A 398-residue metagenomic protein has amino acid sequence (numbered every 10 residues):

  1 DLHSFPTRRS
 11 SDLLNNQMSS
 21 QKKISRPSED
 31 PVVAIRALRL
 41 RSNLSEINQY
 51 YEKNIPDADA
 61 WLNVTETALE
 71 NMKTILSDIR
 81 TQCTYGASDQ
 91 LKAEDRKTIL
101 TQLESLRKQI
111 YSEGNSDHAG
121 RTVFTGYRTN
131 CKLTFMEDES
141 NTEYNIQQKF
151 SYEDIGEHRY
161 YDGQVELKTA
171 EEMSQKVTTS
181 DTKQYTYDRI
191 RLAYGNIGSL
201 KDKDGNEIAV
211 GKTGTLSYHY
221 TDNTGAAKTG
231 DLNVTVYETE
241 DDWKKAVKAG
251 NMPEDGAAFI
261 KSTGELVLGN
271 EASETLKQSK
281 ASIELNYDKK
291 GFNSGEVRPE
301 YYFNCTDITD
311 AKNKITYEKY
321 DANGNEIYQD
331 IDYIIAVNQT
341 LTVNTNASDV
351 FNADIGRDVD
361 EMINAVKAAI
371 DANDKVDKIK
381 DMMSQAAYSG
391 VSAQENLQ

Functional and structural regions predicted by a protein language model:
D1-D138, E395-Q398: Amphipathic alpha-helical polymerization modules
R8-S11, N15-M18, K22, E137-Y161 (+1 more regions): Polar, low-complexity export/assembly segments characteristic of proteins that are secreted or assemble on the cell
C83-E94, Q147-D162, R191-A209, D321: Short flexible/disordered coil segments
D117, Y185, A209-G211, M252 (+2 more regions): A generic structural signal for short, non-catalytic loop/turn and secondary-structure boundary residues
T142-R189: Polar, glycine-rich mid-to-C-terminal structural blocks that act as macromolecule-binding/assembly scaffolds
T182-R298: Extended, beta-strand-rich, solvent-exposed assembly scaffolds of outer structural proteins
